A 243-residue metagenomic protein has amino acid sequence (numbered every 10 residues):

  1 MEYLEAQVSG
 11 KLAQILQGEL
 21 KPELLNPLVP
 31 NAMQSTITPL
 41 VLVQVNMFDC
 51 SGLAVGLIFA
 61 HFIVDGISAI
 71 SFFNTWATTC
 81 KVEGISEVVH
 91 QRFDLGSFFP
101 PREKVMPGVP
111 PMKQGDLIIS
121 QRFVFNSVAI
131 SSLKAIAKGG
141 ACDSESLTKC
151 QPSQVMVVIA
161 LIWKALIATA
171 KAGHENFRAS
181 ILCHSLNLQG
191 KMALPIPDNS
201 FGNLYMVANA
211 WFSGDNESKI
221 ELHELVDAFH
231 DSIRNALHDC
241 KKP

Functional and structural regions predicted by a protein language model:
M1-P243: Soluble acyl-CoA-dependent acyltransferase catalytic core bearing the H(X)4D motif
